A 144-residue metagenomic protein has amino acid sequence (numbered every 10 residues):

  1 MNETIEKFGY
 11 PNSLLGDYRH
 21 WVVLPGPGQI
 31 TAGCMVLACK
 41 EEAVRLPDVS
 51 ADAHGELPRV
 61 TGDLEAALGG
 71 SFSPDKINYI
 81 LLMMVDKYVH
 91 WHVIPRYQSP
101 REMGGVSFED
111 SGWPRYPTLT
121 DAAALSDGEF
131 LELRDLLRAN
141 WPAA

Functional and structural regions predicted by a protein language model:
M1-A144: HIT superfamily nucleotide-processing domains
